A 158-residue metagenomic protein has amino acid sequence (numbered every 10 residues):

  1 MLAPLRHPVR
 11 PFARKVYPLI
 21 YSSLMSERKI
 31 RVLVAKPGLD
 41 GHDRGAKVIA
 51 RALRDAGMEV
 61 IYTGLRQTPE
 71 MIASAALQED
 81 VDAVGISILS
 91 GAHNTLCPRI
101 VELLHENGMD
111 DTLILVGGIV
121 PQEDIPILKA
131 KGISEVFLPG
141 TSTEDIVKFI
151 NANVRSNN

Functional and structural regions predicted by a protein language model:
P8-V9, A13: Short hydrophobic alpha-helical segments enriched in small aliphatic residues
Y17-Y21: Short, positively charged and aromatic/hydrophobic N-terminal segments
M25-K29, M109: Short, flexible coil/linker segments at domain boundaries that flank nucleotide/cofactor-interacting
A35-L39: N-terminal pre-triad scaffold of radical SAM enzymes
A46-N151, R155: Cofactor-cradling patches in redox/metallo enzymes
